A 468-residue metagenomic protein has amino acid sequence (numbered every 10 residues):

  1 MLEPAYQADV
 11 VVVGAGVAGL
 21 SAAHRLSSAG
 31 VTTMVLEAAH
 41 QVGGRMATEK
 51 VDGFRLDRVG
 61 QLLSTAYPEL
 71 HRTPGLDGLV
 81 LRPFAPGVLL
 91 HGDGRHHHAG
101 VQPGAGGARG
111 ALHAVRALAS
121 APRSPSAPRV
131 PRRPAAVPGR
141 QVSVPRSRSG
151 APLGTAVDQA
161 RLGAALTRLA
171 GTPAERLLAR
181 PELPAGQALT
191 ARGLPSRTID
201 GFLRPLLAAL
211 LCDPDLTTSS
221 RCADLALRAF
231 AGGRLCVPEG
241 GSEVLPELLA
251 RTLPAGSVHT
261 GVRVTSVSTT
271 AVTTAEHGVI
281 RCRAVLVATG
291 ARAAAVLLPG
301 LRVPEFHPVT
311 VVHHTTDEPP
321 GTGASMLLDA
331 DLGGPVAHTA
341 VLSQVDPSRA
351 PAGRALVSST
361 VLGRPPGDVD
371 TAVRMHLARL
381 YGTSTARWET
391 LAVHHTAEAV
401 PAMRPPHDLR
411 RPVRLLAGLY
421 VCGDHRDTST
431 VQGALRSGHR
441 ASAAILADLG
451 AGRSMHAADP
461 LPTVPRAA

Functional and structural regions predicted by a protein language model:
L2-E3, G100, A105, R109 (+1 more regions): Conserved flavin/dinucleotide-binding core of flavoenzymes
L2-V35: N-terminal Rossmann-like FAD-binding beta1-loop-alpha1 element of flavoenzymes
Y6, T265-D370, R379-L380, V464-A468: Mid-domain catalytic core of redox enzymes that form a hydrophobic substrate pocket/lid adjacent to a catalytic redox
S27-V51: Glycine-rich FAD pyrophosphate-binding loop
A47-A66, A165, L169-P173: Glycine-rich active-site loop/strand segments that organize a redox cofactor
Q61-P68, L177-L183, Q187, R192 (+2 more regions): Short beta-strand to alpha-helix junction loop
L70-H71, G75-L76, V80-L216: Mobile amphipathic helical/loop "lid" adjacent to a hydrophobic cofactor/ligand pocket
C222-A284: Helical element adjacent to the flavin cofactor pocket in flavoenzyme catalytic cores
